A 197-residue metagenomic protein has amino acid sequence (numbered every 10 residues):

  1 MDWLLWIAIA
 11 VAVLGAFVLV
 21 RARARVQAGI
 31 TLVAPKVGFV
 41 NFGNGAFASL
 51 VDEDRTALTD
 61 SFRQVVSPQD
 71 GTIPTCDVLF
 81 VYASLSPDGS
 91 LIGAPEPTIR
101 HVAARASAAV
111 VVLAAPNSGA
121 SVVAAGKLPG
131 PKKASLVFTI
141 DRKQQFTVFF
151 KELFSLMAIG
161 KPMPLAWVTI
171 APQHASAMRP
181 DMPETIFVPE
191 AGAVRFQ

Functional and structural regions predicted by a protein language model:
M1-A8: Feature marks short, highly hydrophobic, charge-poor N-terminal signal-anchor/signal peptide-like helices that anchor
V11-G15, V20-L85, A114: A domain-level signal for caspase-like cysteine endopeptidase catalytic cores and their zymogen-processing architecture
L19, L58, F62-V66, V102 (+3 more regions): Extended hydrophobic/Leu-rich segments
F47-A48, G89, V194-R195: Short, surface-exposed beta-strand/loop "edge" segments at domain boundaries and coil↔beta transitions
L50-T56, G93-R100, V122-V123: Well-ordered, non-membrane alpha-helical segments in soluble/globular domains
P68-P74, R100-A106, A124-K132: Mature extracellular/periplasmic domains of secretome proteins
S84-R105: A short, glycine/acidic-enriched catalytic loop
S107-Q197: Active-site-proximal C-terminal subdomain of hydrolase catalytic domains
